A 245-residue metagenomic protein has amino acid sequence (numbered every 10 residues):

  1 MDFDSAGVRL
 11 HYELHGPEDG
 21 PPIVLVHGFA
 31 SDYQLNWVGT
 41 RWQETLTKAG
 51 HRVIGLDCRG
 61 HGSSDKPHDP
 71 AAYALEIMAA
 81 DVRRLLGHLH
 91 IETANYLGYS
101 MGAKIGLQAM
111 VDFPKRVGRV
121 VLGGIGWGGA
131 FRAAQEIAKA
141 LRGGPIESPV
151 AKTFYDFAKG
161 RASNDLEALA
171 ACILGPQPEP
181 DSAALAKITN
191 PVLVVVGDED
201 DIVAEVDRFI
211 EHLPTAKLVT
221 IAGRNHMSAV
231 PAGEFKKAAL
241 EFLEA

Functional and structural regions predicted by a protein language model:
V8-D65: Conserved HGGG/HGGXW glycine-rich cap/lid loop of the alpha/beta-hydrolase fold
V38, E44-K48, G55-N95: Active-site loop/oxyanion-hole signature of alpha/beta-hydrolase fold enzymes
G39, N190, V203-E211: Short alpha-helix in the alpha/beta-hydrolase fold that links the catalytic acid
E92-A130: Conserved hydrolase catalytic core segment
A168-A184, E199-D201: Active-site nucleophile elbow and catalytic-triad environment of alpha/beta-hydrolase enzymes
I188, V194-V196: Short beta-strand/loop motif that positions the catalytic acidic residue of the alpha/beta-hydrolase fold
I210-M227: Catalytic histidine neighborhood in serine/cysteine hydrolases with alpha/beta-hydrolase-type architecture
R224-K236: Catalytic histidine-centered segment of alpha/beta-hydrolase-like enzymes
